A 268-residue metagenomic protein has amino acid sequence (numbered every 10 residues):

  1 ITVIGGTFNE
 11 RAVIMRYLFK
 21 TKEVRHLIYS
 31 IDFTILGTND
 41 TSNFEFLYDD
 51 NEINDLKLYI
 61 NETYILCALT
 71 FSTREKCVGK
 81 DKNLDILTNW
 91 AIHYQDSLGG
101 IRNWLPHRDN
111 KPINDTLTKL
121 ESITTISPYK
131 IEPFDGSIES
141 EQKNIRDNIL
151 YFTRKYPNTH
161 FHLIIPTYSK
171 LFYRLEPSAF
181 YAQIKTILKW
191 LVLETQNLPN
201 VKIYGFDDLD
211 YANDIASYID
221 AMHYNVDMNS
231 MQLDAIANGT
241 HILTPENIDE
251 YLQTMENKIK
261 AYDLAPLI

Functional and structural regions predicted by a protein language model:
I1-I65: Membrane-embedded segments
R11-V13, E139-I149, F180-L193: Well-ordered, non-membrane alpha-helical segments in soluble/globular domains
K22-H26, Y156-F161, L198-K202: Loop/turn elements at helix/coil->beta-strand transitions in domains of secreted/extracellular proteins
Y29-T34, T118-T124, L163-S169, F206-L209: Short loop/turn segments at strand-loop or loop-helix junctions that form parts of catalytic or ligand-binding pockets
S30-I31, F44-T153, Y251-I268: Secreted/periplasmic serine-hydrolase-like ester/acetyl group-modifying domain
I35-D40, S169-R174, A212-I215: Short catalytic/ligand-binding loop motif for oxyanion handling, primarily in non-cytosolic enzymes, centered on
T153-A179, G205: Active-site segments of SGNH/GDSL-like serine hydrolases that catalyze O-acetyl group transfer/hydrolysis on lipids
F180-A182, K189-I268: C-terminal regions of proteins
